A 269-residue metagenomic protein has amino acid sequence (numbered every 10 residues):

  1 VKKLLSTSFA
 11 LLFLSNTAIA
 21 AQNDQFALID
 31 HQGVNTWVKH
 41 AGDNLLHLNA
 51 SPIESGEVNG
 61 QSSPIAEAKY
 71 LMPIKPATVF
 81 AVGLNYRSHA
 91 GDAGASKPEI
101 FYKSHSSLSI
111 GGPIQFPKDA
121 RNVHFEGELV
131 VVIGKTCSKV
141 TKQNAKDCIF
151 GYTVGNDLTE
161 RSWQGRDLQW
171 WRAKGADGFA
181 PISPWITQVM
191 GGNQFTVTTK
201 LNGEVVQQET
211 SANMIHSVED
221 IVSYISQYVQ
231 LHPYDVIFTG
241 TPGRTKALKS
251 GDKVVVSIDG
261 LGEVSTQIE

Functional and structural regions predicted by a protein language model:
V1-I19: Gram-negative bacterial Sec-dependent N-terminal signal peptides
A21-P98, G111, M190, T198-K200 (+1 more regions): N-terminal non-catalytic cap/leader segment that marks the start of a structured domain
K69-L71, A90, Q115-V123, C137-N144 (+2 more regions): A generic local secondary-structure boundary/capping motif
K75, S109, H124-E126, H232 (+1 more regions): Residue-level recognition of short, solvent-exposed, well-ordered loop/turn junctions that link secondary-structure
D92, R161-E269: Catalytic-pocket segment enriched in acidic/His residues
K97-G111, F125, V255-D259: Structural signature of FAD isoalloxazine-binding scaffolds in flavoprotein oxidoreductases
V130-I133, K139-G155: RNA pseudouridine synthases
